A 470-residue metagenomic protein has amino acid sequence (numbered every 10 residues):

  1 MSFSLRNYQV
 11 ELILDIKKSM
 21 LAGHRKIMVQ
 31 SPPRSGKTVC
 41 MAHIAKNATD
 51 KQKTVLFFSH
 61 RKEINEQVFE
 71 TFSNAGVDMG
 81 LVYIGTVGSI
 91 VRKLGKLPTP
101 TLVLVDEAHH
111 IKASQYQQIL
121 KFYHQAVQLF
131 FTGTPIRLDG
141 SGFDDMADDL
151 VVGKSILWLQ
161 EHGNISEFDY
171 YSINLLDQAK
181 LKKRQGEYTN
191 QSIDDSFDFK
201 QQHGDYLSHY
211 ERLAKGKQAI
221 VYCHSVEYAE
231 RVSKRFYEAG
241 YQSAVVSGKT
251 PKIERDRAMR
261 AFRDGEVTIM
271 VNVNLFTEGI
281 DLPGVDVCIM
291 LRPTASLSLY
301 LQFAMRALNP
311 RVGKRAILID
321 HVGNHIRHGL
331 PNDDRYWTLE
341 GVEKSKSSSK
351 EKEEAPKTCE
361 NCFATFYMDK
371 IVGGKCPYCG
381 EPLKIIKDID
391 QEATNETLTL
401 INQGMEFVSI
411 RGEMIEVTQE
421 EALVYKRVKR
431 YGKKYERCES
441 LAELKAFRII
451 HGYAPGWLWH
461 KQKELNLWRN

Functional and structural regions predicted by a protein language model:
M1-M28: Conserved pre-motif I regulatory segment
V55-I64, D194-R235, A239: Conserved strand-helix element at the start of the C-terminal RecA-like helicase core
E63-T99: Inter-Walker segment of RecA-like/P-loop motor cores
E66-E70, E230-R231, Y241-V273: Conserved helicase ATPase core of P-loop NTP-dependent helicases/translocases
P100, I269-N272, E278-T294, L299 (+1 more regions): A short beta-strand element within the Helicase C-terminal
H110-Y170: Post-DEXD/H (motif II) to motif III coupling segment of the RecA-like Helicase ATP-binding lobe
L150-I220: Conserved interdomain linker/interface between the two RecA-like ATPase lobes of SF2 helicase motors
R306-D333: Conserved segment of the helicase C-terminal RecA-like domain
